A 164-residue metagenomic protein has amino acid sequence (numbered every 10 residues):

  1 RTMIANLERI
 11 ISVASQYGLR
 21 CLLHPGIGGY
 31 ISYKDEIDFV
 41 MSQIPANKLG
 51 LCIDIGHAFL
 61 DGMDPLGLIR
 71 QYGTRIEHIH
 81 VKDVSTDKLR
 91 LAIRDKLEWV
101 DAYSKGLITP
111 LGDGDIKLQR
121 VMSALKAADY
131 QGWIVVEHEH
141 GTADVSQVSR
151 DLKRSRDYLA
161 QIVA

Functional and structural regions predicted by a protein language model:
R1-L51: Active-site acidic/histidine proton-transfer and metal-coordination neighborhood in alpha/beta enzyme cores
S12, K34-L49, F59-A164: Histidine-acidic metal/acid-base catalytic patches
G29, A58-F59: Catalytic P-loop NTPase motifs of RecA-like helicase/translocase cores
D54: Active-site glycine-centered loops adjacent to acidic/histidine catalytic or metal-binding residues that shape
